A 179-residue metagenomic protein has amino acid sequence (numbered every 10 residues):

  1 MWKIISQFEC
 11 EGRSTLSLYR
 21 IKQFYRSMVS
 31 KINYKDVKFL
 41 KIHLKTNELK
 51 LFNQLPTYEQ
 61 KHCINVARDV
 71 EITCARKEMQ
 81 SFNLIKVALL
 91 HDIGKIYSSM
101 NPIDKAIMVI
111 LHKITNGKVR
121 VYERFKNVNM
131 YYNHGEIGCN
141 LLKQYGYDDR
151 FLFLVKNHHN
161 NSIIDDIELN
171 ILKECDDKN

Functional and structural regions predicted by a protein language model:
W2-L51, N161, N179: Non-catalytic interface/linker regions that flank or bridge core catalytic/transmembrane domains
L49-N179: Divalent metal-dependent catalytic cores for phosphoryl transfer on phosphate-bearing substrates
